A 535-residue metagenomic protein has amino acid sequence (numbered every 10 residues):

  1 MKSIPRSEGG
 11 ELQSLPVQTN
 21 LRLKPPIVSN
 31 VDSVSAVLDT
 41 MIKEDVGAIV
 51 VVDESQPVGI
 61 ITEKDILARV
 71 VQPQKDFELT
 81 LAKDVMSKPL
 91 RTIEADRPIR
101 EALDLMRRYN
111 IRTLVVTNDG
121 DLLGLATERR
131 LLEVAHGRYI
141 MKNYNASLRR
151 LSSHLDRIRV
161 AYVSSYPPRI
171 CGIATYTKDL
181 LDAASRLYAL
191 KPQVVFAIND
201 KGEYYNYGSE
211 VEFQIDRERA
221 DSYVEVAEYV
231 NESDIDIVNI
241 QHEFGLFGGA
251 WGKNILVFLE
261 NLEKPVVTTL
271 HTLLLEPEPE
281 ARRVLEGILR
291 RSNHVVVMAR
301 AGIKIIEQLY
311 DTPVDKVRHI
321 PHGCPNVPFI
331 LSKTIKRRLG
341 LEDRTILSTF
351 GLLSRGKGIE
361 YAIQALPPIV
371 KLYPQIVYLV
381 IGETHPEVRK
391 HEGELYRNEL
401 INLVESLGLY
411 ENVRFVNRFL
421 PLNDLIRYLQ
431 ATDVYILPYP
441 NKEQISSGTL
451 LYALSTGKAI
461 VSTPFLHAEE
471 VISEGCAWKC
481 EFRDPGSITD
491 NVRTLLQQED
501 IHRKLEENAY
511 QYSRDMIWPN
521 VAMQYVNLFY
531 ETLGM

Functional and structural regions predicted by a protein language model:
M1-H154: Tandem CBS (Cystathionine beta-synthase) repeat/Bateman regulatory domains
Y162, G340-K357, I363-L366, L379-I381: Conserved donor-binding/catalytic core segment of Leloir-type glycosyltransferases
N293, N412-F415, R427-Q444, K458: Acidic donor-binding loop of glycosyltransferase active sites
F329-L341, I501: A short helix/loop element that forms part of the nucleotide-sugar donor recognition site in Leloir-type
E392-F419, N423: Nucleotide-activated donor-binding/catalytic signature segment of Leloir-type glycosyltransferases, i.e., the conserved
S455, A459-S462: Short hydrophobic beta-strand element within catalytic cores of glycosyltransferases and related nucleotide-activated
E474, W478-P485, T494-E499: Conserved acidic donor-binding segment of nucleotide-sugar-dependent glycosyltransferases
S487, T494, I501-D515, N527: A short, well-ordered alpha-helix in the C-terminal region of glycosyltransferases
